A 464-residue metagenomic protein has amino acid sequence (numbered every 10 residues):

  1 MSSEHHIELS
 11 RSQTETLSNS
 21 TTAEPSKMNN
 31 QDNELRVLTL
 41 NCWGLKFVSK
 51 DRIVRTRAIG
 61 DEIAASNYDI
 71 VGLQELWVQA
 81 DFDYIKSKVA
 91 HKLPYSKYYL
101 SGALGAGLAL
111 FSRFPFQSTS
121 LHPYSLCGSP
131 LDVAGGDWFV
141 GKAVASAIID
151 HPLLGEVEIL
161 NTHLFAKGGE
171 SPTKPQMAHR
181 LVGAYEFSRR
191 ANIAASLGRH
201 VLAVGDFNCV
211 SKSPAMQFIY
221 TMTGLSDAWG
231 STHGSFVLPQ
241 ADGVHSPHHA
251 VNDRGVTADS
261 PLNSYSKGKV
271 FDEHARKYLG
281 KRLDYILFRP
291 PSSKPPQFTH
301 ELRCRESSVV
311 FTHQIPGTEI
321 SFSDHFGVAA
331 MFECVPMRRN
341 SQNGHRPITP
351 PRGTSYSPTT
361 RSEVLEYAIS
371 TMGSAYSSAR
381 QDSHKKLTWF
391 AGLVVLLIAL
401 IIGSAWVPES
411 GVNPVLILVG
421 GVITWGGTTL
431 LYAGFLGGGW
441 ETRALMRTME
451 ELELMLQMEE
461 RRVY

Functional and structural regions predicted by a protein language model:
S2-E34, C42, D51-R52, A64 (+2 more regions): Structured beta-strand-rich core segments of catalytic domains in phosphoester-bond hydrolases
S2-T16, I193-A194, G198, N208-Y464: Metal-dependent phosphoester-hydrolase catalytic domains
Q13, Y99, V133, P172 (+2 more regions): Eukaryotic cytosolic low-complexity regulatory segments
L35-W43, R55-I85, F111, S146-I149 (+6 more regions): Active-site beta-strand/loop signature of hydrolases that rely on acidic residues for catalysis
K46, N67, F165-S171, K267-K269 (+1 more regions): Short glycine/proline-rich turn/loop motifs
K46-D51, A178-L181: Short, flexible loop segments at the rims of nucleotide/cofactor-binding pockets, characterized by
R55-T56, S87-H91, C127-G128, Q176 (+1 more regions): Glycine-rich, phosphate-binding/catalytic loops in enzymes
D150-V182, R338-R339, I348-R352, Y356: Metal-dependent phosphoester/phosphodiester hydrolase catalytic core
